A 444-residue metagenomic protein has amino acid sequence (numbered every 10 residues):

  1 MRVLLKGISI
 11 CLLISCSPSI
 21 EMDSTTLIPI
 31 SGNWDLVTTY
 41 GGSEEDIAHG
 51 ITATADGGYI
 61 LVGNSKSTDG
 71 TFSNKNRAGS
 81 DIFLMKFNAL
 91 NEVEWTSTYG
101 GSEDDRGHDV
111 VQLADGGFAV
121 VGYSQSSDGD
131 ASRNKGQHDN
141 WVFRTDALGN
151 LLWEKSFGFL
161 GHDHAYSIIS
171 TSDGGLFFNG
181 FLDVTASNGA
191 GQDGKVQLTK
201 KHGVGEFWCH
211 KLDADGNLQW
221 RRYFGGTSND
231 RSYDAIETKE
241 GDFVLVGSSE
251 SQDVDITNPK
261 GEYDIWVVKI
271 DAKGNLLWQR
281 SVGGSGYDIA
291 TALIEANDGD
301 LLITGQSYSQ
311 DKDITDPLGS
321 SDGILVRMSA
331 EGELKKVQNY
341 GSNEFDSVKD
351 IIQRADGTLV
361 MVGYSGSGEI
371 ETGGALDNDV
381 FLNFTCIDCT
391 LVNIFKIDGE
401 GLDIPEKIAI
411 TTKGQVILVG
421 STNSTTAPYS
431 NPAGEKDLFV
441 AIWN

Functional and structural regions predicted by a protein language model:
R2-I10: Sec-dependent signal peptide recognition, specifically the positively charged N-region followed immediately by
I10-S17: Hydrophobic h-region of N-terminal signal peptides that target proteins for export in Gram-negative bacteria
S17-N444: A sequence-level/structural motif corresponding to short, flexible coil/turn segments enriched in small polar residues
